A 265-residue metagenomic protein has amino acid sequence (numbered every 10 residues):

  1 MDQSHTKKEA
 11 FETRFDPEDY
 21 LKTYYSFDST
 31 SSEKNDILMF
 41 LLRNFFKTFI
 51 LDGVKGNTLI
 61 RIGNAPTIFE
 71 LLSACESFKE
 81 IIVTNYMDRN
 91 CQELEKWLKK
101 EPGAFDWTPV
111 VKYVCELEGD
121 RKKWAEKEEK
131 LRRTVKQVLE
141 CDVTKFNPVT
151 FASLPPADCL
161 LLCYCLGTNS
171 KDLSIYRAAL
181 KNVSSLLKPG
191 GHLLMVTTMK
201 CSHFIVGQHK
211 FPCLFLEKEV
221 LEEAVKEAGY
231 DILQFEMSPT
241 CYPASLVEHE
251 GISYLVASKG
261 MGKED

Functional and structural regions predicted by a protein language model:
M1-G56, F69: Class I SAM-dependent methyltransferase Rossmann-like catalytic core, especially the SAM/SAH-binding loop
V54-I68, F78-N85: Conserved class I S-adenosyl-L-methionine
L98-T150: S-adenosyl-L-methionine
D120-K127, P212-G229: Short alpha-helix
V143-V149, A157-S174: A short SAM/SAH-binding and catalytic strip from SAM-dependent methyltransferases
S153-L154, S174-P189: A short glycine-rich, Lys/Arg-flanked "PGG" loop and its adjoining helix->strand segment in the class I
K171, C201-L221, S245: Acceptor-substrate binding/catalytic loop of class I
A228-D265: Core SAM-dependent methyltransferase catalytic element
